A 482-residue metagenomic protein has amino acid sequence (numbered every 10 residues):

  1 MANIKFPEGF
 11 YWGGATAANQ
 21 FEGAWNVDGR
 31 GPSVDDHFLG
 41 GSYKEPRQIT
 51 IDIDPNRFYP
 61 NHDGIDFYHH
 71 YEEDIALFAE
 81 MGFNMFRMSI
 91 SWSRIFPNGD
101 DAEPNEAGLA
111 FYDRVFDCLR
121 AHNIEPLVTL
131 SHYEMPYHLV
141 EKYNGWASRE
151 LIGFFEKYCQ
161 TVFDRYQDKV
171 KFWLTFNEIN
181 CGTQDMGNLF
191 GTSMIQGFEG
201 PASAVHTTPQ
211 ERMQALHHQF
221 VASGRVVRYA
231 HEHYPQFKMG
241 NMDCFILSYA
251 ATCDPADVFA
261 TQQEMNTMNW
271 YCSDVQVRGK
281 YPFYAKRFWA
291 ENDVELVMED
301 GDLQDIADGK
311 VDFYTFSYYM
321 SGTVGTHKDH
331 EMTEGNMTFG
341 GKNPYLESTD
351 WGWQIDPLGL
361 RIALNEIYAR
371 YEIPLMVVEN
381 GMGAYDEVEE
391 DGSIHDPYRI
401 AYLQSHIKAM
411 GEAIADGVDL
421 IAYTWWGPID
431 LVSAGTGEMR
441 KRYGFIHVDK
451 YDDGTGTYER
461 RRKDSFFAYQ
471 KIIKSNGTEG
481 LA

Functional and structural regions predicted by a protein language model:
A2-P55, N98-D100, L109-A482: Active-site region of glycoside hydrolase catalytic domains
N56-H70, A147-R149: Active-site mouth loops of central-metabolism enzymes
D63-A76, P97, G108: Internal amphipathic alpha-helical repeat/solenoid segments
H70-S91, E125, D308-Y314: Catalytic domains of carbohydrate-active enzymes, especially glycoside hydrolases
I90-P104: Glycine-rich, proline-tolerant flexible connector loops at the mouths of alpha/beta enzymes
